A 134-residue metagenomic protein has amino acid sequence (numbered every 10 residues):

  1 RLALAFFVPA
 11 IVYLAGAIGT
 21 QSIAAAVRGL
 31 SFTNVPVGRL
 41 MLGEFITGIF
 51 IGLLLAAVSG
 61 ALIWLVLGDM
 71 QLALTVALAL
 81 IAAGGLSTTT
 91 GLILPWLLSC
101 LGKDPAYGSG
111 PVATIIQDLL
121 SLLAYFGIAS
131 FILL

Functional and structural regions predicted by a protein language model:
R1-L74, I81, G85-L86, I93-Y107 (+3 more regions): Alpha-helical transmembrane segments and their membrane-interface boundaries that form or gate the permeation pathway
